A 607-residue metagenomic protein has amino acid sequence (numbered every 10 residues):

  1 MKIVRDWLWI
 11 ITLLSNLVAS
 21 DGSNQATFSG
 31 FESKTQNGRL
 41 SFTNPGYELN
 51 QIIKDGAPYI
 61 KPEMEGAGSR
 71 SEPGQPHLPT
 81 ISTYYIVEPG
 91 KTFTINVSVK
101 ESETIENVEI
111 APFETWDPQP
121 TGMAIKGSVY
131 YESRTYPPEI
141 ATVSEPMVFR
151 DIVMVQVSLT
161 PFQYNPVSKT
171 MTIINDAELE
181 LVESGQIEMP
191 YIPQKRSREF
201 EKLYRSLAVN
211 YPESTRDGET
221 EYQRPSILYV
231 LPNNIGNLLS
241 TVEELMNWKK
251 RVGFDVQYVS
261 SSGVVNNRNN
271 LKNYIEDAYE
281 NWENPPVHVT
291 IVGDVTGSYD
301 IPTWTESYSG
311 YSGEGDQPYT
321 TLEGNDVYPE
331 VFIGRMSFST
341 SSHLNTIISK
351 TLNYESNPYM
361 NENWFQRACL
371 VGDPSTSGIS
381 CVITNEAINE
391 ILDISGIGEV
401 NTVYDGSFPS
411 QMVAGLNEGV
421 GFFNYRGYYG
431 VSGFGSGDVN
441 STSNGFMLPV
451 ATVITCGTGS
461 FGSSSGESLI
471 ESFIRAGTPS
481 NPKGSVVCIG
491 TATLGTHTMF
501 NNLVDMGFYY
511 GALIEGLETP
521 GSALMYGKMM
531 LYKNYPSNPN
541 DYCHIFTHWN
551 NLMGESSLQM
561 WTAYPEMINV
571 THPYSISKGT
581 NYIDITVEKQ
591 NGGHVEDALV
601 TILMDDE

Functional and structural regions predicted by a protein language model:
A19-S262, N267-H288: Extracellular pro-sequences of secreted precursors
Q223-I227, R251-Q257, W282-H288, Y359-C369 (+5 more regions): Loop/turn elements at helix/coil->beta-strand transitions in domains of secreted/extracellular proteins
S226-Y258, V327-Q411: A domain-level signal for caspase-like cysteine endopeptidase catalytic cores and their zymogen-processing architecture
I275-Y311, G372-E467: Catalytic-core segments of thiol-dependent peptidases
T296, V371, F461-I568: Active-site-proximal C-terminal subdomain of hydrolase catalytic domains
G315-Y354, R426-V504: Catalytic cores of nucleophile-dependent amide-cleaving enzymes
T580-G592: Beta-strand-rich structural segments
G592-D605: Short, ordered, surface-exposed loop/turn motifs in non-cytosolic proteins
